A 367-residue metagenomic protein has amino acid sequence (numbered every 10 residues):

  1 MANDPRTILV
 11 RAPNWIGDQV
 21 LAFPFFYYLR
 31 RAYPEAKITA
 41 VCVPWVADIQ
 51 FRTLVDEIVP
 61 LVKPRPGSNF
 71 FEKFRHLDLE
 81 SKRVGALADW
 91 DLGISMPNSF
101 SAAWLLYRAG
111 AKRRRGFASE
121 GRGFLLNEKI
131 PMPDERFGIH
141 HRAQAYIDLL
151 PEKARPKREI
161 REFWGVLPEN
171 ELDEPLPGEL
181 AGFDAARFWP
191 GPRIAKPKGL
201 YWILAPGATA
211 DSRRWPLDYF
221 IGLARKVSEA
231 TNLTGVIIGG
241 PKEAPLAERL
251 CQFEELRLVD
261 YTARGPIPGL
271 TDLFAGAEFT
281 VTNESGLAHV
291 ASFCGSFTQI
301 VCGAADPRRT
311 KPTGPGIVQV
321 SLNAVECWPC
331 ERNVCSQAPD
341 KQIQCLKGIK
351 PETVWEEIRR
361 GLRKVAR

Functional and structural regions predicted by a protein language model:
M1-R367: Catalytic machinery of carbohydrate-active enzymes, primarily nucleotide-sugar-dependent glycosyltransferases
